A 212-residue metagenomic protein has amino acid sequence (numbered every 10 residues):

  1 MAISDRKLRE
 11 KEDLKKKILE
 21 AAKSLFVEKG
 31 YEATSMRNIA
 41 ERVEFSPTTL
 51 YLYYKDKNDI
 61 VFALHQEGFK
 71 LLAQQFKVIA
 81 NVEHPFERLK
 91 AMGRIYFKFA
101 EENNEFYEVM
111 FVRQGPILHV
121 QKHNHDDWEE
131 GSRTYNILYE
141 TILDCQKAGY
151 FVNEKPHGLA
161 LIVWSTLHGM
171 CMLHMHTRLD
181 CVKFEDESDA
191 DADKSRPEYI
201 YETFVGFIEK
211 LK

Functional and structural regions predicted by a protein language model:
M1-A2, S132-A148, M172-K212: C-terminal peripheral helix-coil segments that are non-catalytic and often amphipathic
M1-D13: N-terminal intrinsically disordered/low-complexity leader segments
A2, K17, A21, L25-D59 (+1 more regions): Helix-turn-helix
I18, A22-F26, G68, L72 (+1 more regions): Short hydrophobic clusters on alpha-helical segments that form packing/core surfaces in small helical domains
Q66-A91, E108, Q121-W128, T134 (+1 more regions): Amphipathic alpha-helical linker/stalk segments
K77-E105, P156-V163: Hydrophobic alpha-helical connector segments
E102-Q121, M172-C181: Amphipathic alpha-helical segments used for helix-helix packing
W128-R133, K147-S165: All-alpha amphipathic helical-bundle segments outside canonical DNA-binding/catalytic cores that form hydrophobic
